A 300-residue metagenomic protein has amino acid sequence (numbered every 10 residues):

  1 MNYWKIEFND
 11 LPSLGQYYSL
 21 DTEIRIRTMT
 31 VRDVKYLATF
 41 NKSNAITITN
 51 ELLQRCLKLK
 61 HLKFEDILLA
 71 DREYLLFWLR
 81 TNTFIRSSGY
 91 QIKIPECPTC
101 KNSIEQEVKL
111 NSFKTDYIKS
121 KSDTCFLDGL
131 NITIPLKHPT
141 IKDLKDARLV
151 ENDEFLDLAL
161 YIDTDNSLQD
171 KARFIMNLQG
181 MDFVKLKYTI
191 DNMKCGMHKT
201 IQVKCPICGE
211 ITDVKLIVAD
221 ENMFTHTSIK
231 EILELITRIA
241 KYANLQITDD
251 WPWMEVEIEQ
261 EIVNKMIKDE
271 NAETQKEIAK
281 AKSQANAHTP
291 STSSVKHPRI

Functional and structural regions predicted by a protein language model:
M1-I92, E96-K280: An amphipathic, hydrophobic-aromatic interaction surface with interspersed Lys/Arg that forms lipid/phosphate-bearing
S283-I300: Short acidic DE-rich linear segments
